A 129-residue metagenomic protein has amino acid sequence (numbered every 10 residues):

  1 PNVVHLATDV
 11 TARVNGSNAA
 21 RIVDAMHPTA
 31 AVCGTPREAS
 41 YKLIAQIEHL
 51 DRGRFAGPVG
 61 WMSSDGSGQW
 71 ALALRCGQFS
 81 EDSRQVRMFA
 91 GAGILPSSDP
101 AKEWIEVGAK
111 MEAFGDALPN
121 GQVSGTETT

Functional and structural regions predicted by a protein language model:
P1-A45, P119-N120: Contiguous alpha-helical scaffold segments within structured protein domains that host functional hotspots
T29-T129: Glycine-rich, small/acidic residue-mixed loop/short-helix segments
